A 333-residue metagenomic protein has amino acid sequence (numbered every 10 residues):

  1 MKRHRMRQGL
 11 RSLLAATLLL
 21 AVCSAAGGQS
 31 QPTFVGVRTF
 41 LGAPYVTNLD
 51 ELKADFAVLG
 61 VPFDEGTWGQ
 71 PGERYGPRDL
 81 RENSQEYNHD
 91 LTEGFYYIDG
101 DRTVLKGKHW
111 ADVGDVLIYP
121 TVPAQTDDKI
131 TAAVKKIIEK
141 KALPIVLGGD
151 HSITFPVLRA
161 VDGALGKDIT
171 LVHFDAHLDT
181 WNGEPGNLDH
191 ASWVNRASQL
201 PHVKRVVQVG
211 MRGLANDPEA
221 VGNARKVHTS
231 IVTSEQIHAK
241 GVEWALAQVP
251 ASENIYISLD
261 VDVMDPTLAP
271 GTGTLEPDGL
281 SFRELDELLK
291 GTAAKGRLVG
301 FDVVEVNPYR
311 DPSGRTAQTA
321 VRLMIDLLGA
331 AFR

Functional and structural regions predicted by a protein language model:
K2-L14: Bacterial N-terminal signal peptides that target proteins for export
S12-V22: Bacterial N-terminal signal peptides
A21-S30: Bacterial Sec-dependent signal peptides at the C-terminal "C-region" and cleavage site
S30-R333: Conserved alpha-helical scaffold segments that buttress catalytic/binding sites
